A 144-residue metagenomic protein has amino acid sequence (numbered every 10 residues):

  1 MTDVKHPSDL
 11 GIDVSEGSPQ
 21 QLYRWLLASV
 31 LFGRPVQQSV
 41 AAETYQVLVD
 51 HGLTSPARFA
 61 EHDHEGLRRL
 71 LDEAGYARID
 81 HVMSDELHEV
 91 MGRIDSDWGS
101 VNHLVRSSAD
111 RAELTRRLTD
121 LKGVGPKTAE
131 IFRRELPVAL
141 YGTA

Functional and structural regions predicted by a protein language model:
M1-E86: Structure-specific DNA junction-binding interface
G33-E43, R93-G99, V138-Y141: Short helix-capping/linker segments at secondary-structure and domain boundaries
L53-K122, E135: Alpha-helical ds-nucleic-acid-binding substructure associated with the helix-hairpin-helix region of base-excision DNA
F132-A144: Phosphate-backbone recognition surface of nucleic-acid-processing proteins
